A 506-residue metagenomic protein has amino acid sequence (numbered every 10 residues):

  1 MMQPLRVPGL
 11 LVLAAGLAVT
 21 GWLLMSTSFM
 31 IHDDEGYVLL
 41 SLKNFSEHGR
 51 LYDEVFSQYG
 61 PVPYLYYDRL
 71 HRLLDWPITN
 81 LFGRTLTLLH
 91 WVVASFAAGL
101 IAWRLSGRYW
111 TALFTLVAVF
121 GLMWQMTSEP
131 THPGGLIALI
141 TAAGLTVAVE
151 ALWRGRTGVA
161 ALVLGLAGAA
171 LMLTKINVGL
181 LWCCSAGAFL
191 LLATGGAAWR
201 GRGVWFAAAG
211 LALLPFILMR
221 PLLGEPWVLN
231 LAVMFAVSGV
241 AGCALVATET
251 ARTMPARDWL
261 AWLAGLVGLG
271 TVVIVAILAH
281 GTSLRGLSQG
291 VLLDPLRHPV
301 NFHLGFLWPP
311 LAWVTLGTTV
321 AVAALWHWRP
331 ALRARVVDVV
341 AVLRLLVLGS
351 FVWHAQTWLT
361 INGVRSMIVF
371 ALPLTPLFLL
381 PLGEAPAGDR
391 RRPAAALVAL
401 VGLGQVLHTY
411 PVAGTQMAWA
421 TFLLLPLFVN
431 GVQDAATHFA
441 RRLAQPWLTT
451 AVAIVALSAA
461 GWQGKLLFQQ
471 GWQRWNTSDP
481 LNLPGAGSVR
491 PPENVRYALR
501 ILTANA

Functional and structural regions predicted by a protein language model:
T27-S41, L51-R69, P77-L81, G281-L284 (+1 more regions): Extracytoplasmic catalytic/substrate-binding loops of multi-pass membrane glycan-assembly enzymes
T85-G107, A143: Transmembrane-helix motifs of polytopic, lipid-linked glycan transferases
A98-L122, A138-L139, G155-A161, Q289: Transmembrane-helix signature of polytopic, membrane-embedded enzymes that assemble or transfer cell-envelope glycans
M126-I137: Short acidic/glycine- and proline-prone juxtamembrane loop motifs at membrane-interface regions of multi-pass membrane
L136, A142-V163, F189-V204, F216-L218 (+4 more regions): Membrane-interface transmembrane helices that cradle and orient dolichyl/undecaprenyl
V159-I176, W182-L190, A208-L223, V267-G268 (+3 more regions): Membrane-interface alpha helices of multi-pass inner-membrane proteins
L180-L181, I361-G383, A396, L403-Q405 (+1 more regions): Hydrophobic/aromatic-rich transmembrane helices and adjacent perimembrane loops
A444-N505: Membrane-proximal, lumen/periplasm-facing interface regions of secretory-pathway glyco- and lipid-modifying enzymes
